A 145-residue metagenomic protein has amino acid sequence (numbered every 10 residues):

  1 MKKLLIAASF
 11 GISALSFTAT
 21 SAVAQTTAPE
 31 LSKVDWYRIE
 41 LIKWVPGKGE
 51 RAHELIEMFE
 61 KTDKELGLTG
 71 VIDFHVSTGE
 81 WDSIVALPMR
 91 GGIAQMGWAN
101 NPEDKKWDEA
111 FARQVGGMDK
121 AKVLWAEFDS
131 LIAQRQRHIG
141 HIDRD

Functional and structural regions predicted by a protein language model:
M1-A14: Bacterial N-terminal signal peptides that target proteins for export
L5, T26-L31, M58-I72, P88-Q136 (+1 more regions): An amphipathic, aromatic/His-enriched active-site/gating alpha helix that lines ligand/cofactor pockets
A14-A22: C-terminal segment of classical bacterial N-terminal signal peptides
A24-L41: Short N-terminal segments immediately surrounding and downstream of signal-peptide cleavage
I39-I42, I84-M89: Solvent-exposed beta-strand motifs enriched in subsets of small alpha/beta binding domains, especially certain
K43-E54: Short, surface-exposed ligand-recognition loops at beta-strand->loop->(often short) alpha-helix junctions that present
F74-W81: A short beta-turn/loop motif at secondary-structure boundaries
